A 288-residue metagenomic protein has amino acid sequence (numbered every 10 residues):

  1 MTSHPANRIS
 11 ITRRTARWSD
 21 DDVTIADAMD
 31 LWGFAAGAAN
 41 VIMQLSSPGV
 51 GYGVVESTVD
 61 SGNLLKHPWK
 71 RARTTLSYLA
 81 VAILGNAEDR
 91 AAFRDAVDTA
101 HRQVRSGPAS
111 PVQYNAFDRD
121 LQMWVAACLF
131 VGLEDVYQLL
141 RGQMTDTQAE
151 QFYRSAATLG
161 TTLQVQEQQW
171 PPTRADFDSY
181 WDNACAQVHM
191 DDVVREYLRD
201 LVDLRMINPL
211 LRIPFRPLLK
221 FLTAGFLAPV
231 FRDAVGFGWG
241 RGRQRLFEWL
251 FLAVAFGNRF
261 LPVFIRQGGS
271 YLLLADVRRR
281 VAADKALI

Functional and structural regions predicted by a protein language model:
M1-I288: Mature, function-bearing regions of proteins
